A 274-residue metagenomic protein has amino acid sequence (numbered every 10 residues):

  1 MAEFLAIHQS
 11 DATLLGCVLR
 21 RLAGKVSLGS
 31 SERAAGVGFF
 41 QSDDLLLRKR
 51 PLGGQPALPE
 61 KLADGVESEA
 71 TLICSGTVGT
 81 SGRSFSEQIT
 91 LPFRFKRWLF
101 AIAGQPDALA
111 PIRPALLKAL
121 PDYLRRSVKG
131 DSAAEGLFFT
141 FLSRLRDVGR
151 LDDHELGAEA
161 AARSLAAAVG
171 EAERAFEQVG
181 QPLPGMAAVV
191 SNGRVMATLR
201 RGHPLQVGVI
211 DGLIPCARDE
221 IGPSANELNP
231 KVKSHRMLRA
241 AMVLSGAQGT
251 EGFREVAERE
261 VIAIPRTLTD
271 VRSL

Functional and structural regions predicted by a protein language model:
M1-G54, P182, C216-A217, R254 (+2 more regions): Extreme N-terminus nucleophile/cap motif
A2, W98-A108: Conserved beta-strand-loop-short alpha-helix elements that form and flank the Mn2+/Mg2+-coordinating active site
I7-Q9, F40-S42, L46-G76, D153-E159: Short, compositionally biased leader-like segments
P51-L62, C74-K96, R113-Y123: Short acidic (Asp/Glu) patches
G53-Q55, H203-V207: Short, surface-exposed beta-strand-loop junctions and turns on beta-sheet-rich folds
A119-R146: Long, charge-dense
G157-G202: Catalytic core of PPM/PP2C metal-dependent serine/threonine phosphatase domains
I214-E258: A conserved acidic, glycine/proline-rich C-terminal tail/linker
